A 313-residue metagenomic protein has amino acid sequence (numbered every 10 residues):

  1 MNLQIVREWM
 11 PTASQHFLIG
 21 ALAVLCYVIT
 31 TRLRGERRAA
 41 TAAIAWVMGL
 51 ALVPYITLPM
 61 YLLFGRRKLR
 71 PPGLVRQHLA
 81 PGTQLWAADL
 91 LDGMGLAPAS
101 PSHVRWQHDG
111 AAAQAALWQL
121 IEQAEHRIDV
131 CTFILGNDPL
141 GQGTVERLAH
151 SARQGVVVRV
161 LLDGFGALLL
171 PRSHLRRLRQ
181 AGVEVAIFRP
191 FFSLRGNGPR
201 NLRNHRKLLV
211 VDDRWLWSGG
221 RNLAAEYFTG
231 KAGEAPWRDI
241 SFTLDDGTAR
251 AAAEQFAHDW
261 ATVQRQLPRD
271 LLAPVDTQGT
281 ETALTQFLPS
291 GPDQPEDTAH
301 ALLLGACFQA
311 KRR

Functional and structural regions predicted by a protein language model:
M1-G305, Q309: N-terminal localization/anchoring segments of enzymes in phospholipid and broader phosphate metabolism
R313: Phosphate-/nucleic-acid-contacting segments
